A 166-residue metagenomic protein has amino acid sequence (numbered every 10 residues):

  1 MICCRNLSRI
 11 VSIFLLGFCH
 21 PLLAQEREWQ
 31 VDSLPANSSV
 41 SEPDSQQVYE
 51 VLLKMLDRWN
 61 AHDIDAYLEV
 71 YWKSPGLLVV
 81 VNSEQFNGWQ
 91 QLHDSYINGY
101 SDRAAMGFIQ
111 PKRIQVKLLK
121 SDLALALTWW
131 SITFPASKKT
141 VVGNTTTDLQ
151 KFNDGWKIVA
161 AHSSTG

Functional and structural regions predicted by a protein language model:
I2-V11: Bacterial N-terminal signal peptides that target proteins for export
I10-C19: Bacterial N-terminal signal peptides
H20-A24: Sec/Tat signal peptide C-region and signal peptidase I cleavage site
Q25-Q30, V142-G166: Short beta-strand edge/turn micro-motifs at domain boundaries
Q25-V70: Short, low-complexity N-terminal intrinsically disordered segments enriched in polar/charged residues
M55, Y67-L68, G76-L77, L92 (+2 more regions): Hydrophobic pocket/interface hotspot
G76-N87, S101-A104: A short gly/proline-enriched turn/hairpin at secondary-structure junctions
Q91-P135: Surface-exposed, charged secondary-structure patches
